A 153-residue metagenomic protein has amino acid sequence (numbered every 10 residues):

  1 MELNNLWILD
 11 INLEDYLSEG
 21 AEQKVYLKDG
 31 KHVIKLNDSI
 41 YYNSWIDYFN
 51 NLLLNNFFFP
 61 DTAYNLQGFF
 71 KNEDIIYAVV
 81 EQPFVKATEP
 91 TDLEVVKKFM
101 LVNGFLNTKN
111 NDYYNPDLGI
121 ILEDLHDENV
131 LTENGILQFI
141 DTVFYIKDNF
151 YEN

Functional and structural regions predicted by a protein language model:
L3-I11, N107-Y113: Short Pro/Gly-enriched beta-strand edge/turn motifs at strand-loop
D10-D61, N65, Y77: ATP-binding glycine-rich loop module of kinase domains
K28-D29, N72-D74, E133: Structural motif
H32, A78-V80, I121, Q138: Protein kinase-like catalytic core scaffold
V33-S39, P83-V85, D141-V143: Active-site ExK catalytic segment of metal-dependent nucleases
D38, Y114-N153: Catalytic activation segment of kinase domains across protein kinase-like and atypical kinase folds
Y41-N50, P90-V95, N149-F150: Active-site-adjacent loop/helix micro-motif of nuclease/hydrolase catalytic cores
N56, D61-N111: Conserved structural core of kinase catalytic domains
